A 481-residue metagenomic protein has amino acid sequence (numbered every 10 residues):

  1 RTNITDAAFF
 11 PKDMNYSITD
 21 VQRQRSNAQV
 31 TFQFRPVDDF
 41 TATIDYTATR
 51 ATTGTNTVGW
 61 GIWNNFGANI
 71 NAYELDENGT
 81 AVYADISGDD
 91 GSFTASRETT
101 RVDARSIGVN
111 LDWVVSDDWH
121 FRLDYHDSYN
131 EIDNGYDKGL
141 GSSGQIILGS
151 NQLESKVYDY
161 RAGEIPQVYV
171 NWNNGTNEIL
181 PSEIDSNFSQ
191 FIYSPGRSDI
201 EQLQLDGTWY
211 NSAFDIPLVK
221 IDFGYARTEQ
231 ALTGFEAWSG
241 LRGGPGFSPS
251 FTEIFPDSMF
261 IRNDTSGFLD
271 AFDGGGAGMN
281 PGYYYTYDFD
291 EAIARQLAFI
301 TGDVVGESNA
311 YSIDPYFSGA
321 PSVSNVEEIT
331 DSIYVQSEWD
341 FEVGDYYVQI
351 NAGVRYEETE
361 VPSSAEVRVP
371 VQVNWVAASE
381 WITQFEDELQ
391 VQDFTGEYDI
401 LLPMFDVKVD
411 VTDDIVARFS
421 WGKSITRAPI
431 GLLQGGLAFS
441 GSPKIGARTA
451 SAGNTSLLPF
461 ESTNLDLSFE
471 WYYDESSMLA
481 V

Functional and structural regions predicted by a protein language model:
R1-G88, S92, S96-L123, F405: Transmembrane beta-barrel wall of Gram-negative outer-membrane proteins
R1-Y16, N56-A95, G139-S189, R242-I261 (+3 more regions): Solvent-exposed loop segments that connect transmembrane elements
K12, D20-R25, G91, T99-D103 (+6 more regions): Short sequence motifs at beta-strands and strand-loop junctions characteristic of Gram-negative outer-membrane
S26-V30, D103-V109, D199-G207, D331-V335 (+3 more regions): Hydrophobic, lipid-facing positions within transmembrane beta-strands of outer-membrane proteins
D39, D117-F121, Y210-I221, E236 (+3 more regions): Short loop/turn motifs that connect adjacent beta-strands in outer-membrane beta-barrel proteins
A42-I44, F121-L123, P217-F223, V348-V354 (+3 more regions): Transmembrane beta-strands of outer-membrane beta-barrel proteins
A48-T52, I62, D127-E131, P195 (+7 more regions): Transmembrane beta-strands of outer-membrane beta-barrel pores
V102-A104, I425-A480: Outer-membrane beta-barrel signature, preferentially recognizing the C-terminal barrel domain of Gram-negative
